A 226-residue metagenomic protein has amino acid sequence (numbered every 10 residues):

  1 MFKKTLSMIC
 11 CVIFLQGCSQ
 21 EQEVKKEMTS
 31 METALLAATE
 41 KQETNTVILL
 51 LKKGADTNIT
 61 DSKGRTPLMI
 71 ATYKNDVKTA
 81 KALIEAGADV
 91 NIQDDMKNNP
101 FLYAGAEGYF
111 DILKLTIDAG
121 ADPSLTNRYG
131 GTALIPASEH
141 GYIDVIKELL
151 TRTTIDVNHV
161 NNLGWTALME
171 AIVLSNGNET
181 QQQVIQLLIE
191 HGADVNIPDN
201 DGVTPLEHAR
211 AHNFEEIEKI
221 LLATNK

Functional and structural regions predicted by a protein language model:
Q16-G17: C-terminal motif of bacterial Sec signal peptides marking the signal peptidase cleavage site
Q22-I70: N-terminal segments that cap or nucleate solenoid repeat domains
A37-Q42, I70-D76, Y103-Y109, P136-Y142 (+2 more regions): Ankyrin repeat A-helix N-terminal signature
E43-L51, D76-I84, Y109-D118, Y142-T151 (+2 more regions): Ankyrin repeat structural motif
V195-K226: Leucine-rich solenoid repeat scaffolds
